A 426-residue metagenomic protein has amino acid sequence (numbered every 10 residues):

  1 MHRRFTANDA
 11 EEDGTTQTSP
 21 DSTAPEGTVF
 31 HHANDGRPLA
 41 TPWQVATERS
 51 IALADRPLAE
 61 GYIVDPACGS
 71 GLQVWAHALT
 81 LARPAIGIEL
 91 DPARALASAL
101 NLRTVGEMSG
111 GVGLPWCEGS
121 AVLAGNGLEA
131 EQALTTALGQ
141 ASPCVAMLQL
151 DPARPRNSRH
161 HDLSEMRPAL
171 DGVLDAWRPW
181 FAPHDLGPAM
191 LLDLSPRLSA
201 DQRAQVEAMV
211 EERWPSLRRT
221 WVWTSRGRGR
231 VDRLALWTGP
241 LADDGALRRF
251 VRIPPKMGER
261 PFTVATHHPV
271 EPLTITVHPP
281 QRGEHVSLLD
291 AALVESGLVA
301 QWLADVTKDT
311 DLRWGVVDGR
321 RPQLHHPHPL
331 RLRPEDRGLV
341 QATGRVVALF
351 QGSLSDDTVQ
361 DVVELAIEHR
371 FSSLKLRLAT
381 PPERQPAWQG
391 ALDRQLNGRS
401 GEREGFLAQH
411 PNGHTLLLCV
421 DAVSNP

Functional and structural regions predicted by a protein language model:
M1-P426: SAM-dependent transferase fold signal centered on methyltransferase-like domains, encompassing both Class I
